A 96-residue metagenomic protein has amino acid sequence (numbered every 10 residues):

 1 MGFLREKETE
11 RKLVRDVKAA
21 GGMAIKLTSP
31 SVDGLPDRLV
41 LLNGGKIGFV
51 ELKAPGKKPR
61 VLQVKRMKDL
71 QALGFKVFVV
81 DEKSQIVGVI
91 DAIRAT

Functional and structural regions predicted by a protein language model:
M1-T96: Catalytic phosphate/metal-binding cores of nucleic-acid and nucleotide-processing enzymes, i.e., regions that mediate
